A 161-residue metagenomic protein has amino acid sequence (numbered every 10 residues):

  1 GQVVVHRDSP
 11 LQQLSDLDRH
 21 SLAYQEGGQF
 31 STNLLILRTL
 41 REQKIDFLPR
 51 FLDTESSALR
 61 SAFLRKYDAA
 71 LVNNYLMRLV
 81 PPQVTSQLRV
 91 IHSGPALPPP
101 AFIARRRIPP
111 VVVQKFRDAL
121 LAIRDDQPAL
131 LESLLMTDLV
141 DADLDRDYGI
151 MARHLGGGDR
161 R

Functional and structural regions predicted by a protein language model:
G1-Q2, Q83-L120, L134-H154: Periplasmic-binding protein-like
V5-L22: Flexible hinge/capping segments at coil-to-helix
R7-S9, G27, Y75-L76, A96 (+1 more regions): Solvent-exposed coil/turn segments that connect beta secondary-structure elements in extracytoplasmic/periplasmic
L17, S61-F63, F116: Hydrophobic residues within well-ordered alpha-helices
F30-L52, R78-T85, A152-G157: Ligand-binding cleft/hinge of the Venus flytrap
S31, L120-L135: Periplasmic-binding protein-like
L48-R60, A96-P98: Short helix-initiation/N-cap motifs at beta->coil->alpha
S61-L64, D68-L88: A ligand-binding cleft/hinge motif common to bilobed small-molecule-binding domains
